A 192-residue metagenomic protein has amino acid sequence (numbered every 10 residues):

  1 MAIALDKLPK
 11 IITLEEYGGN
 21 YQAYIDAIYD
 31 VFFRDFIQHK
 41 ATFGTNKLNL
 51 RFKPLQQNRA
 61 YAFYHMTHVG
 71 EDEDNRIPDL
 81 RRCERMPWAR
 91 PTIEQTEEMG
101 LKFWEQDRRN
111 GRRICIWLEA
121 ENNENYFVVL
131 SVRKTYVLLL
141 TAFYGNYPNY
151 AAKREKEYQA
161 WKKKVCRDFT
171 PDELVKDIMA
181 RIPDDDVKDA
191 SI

Functional and structural regions predicted by a protein language model:
M1-I192: Ribonuclease/tRNase effector modules and their secretory precursors
